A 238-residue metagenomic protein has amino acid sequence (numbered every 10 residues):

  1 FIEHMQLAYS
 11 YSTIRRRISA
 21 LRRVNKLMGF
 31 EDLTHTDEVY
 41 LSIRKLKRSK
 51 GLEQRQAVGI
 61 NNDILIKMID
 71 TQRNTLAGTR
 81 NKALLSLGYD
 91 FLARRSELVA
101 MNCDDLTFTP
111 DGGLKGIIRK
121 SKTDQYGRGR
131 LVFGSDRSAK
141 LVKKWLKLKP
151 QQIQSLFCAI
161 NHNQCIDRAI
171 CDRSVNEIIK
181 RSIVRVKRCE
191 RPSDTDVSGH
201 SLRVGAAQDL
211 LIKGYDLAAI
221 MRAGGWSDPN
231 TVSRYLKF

Functional and structural regions predicted by a protein language model:
F1-L33, G134: Non-catalytic DNA-binding core/recognition domains of DNA-processing enzymes
L21, M68, L84, L92 (+6 more regions): Mobile genetic element proteins and their domesticated derivatives, centered on retroelements and DNA transposons
L33-D70, K120, I160-C165: Flexible interdomain linker/hinge and immediately adjacent N-terminus of the catalytic tyrosine-recombinase domain
D63-R95: Basic, Lys/Arg- and aromatic-enriched nucleic-acid-binding interface segment
G88-G113, R222: Short, charged phosphate-coordinating catalytic segments
T109-C165, S174-S182: Basic, alpha-helical nucleic-acid-contacting "clamp/cap" segments
Q151-Q152, N176-R222, P229: Short, basic (Lys/Arg/His-rich) helix/loop patches that form interaction surfaces in the mid-to-C-terminal regions
G224-F238: Catalytic-site neighborhood detector that most strongly recognizes the C-terminal catalytic loop/helix of tyrosine
